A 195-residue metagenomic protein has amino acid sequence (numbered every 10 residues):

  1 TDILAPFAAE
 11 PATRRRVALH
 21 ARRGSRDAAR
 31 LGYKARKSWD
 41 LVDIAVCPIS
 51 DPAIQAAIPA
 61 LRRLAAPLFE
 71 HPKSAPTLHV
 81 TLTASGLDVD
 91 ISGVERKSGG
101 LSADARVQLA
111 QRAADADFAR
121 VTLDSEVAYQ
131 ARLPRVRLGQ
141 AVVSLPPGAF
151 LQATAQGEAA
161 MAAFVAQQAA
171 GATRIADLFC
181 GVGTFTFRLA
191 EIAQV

Functional and structural regions predicted by a protein language model:
T1-V195: Accessory RNA-recognition modules of RNA-modification enzymes
